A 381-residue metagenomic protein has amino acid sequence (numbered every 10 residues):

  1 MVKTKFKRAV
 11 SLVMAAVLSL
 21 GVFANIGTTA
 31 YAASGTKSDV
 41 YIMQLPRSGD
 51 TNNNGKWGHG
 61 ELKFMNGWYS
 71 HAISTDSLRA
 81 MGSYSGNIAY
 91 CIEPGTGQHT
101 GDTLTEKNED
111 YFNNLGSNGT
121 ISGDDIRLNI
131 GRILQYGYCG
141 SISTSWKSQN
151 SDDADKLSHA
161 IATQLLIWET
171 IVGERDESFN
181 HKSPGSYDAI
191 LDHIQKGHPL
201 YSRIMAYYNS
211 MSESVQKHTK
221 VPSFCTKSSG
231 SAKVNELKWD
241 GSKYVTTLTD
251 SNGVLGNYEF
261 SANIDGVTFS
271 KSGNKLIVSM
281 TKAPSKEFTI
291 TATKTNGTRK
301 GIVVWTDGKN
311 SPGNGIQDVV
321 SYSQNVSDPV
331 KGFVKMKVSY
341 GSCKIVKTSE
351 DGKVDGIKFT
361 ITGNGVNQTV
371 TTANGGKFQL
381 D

Functional and structural regions predicted by a protein language model:
M1-V13: Bacterial Sec-dependent N-terminal signal peptides
V10-A24: Gram-negative bacterial Sec-dependent N-terminal signal peptides
L20-V40: Sec-dependent signal peptide cleavage junction
A33-M211, Q216: Short, surface-exposed polybasic-aromatic patches that bind anionic ligands, especially phosphate groups
R175-S339: Acidic/charged, solvent-exposed loop-and-adjacent secondary-structure segments enriched in E/D, K/R, S/T, and G/P
I345-D355: Structural motif
K358-I361: Hydrophobic beta-strand segments
G365-D381: Short, acidic Ser/Thr/Gly-rich low-complexity loop/linker segments typical of extracellular and cell-surface proteins
